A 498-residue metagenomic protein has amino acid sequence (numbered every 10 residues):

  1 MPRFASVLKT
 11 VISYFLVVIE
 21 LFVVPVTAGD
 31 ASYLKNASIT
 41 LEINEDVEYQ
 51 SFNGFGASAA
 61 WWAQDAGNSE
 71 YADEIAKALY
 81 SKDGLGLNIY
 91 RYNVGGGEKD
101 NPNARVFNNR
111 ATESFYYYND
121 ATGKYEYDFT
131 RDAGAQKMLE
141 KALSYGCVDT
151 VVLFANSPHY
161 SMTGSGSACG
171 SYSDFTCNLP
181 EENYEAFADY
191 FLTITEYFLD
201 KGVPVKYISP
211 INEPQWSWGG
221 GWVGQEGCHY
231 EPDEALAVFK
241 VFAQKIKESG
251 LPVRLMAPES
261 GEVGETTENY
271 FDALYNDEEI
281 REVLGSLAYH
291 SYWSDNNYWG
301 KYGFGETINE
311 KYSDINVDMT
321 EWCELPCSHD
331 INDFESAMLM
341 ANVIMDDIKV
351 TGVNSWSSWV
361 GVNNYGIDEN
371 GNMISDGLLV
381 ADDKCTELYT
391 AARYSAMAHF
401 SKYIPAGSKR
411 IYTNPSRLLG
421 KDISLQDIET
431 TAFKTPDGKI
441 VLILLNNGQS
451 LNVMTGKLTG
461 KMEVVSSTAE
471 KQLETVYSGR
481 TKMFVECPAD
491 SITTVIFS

Functional and structural regions predicted by a protein language model:
L21-K35: Sec-dependent signal peptide cleavage junction
Y33-K206, P210, E226-Y230, L236 (+1 more regions): N-terminal catalytic cores of secreted or lumenal carbohydrate-active enzymes
A57, G86, V151, I208 (+6 more regions): Conserved, mostly hydrophobic/aromatic
A186-T193, Y197-P204, P214-L325: Active-site neighborhood of glycoside hydrolase catalytic domains
N316-K402, I411-L419: Aromatic/acidic polysaccharide-binding cleft in carbohydrate-active enzymes
L418-G460, D490: Carbohydrate-binding surface patches
K457-Q472: Solvent-exposed beta-hairpin/edge-strand motifs
Y477-S498: C-terminal beta-strand-rich structural cap/linker in extracellular carbohydrate-active enzymes
